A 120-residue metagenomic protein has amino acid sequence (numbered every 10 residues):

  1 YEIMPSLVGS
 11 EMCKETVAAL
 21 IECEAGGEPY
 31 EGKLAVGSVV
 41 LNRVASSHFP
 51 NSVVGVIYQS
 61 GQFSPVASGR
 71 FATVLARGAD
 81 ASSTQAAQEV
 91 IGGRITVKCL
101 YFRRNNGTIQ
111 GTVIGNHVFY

Functional and structural regions predicted by a protein language model:
Y1-C13: Single conserved hydrophobic/aromatic residue that forms the stacking wall/gate of nucleotide- or nucleobase-binding
S10, K14-Y120: Bacterial extracytoplasmic/cell-wall-associated proteins, especially those involved in peptidoglycan
